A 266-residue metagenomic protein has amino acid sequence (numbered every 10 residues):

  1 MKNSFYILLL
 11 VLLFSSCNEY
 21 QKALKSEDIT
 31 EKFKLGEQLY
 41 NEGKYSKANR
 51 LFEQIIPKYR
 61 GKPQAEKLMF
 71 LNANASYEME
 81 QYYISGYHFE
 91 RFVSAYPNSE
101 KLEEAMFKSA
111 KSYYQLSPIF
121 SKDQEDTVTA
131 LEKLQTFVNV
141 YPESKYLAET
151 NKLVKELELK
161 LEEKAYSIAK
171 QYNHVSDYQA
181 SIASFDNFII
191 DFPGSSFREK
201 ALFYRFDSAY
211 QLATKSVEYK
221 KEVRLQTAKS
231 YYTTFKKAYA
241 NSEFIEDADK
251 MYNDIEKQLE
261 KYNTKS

Functional and structural regions predicted by a protein language model:
K2-L8: Sec-dependent signal peptide recognition, specifically the positively charged N-region followed immediately by
F5, L13-S266: Acidic, polar-rich low-complexity tracts and alpha-helical solenoid repeat scaffolds
